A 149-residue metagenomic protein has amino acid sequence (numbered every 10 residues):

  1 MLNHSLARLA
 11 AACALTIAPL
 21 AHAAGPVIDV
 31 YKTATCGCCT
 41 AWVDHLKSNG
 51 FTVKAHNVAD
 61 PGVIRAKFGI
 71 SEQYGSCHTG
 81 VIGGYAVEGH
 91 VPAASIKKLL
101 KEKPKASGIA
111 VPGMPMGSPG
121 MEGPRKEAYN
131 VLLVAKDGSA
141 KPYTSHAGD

Functional and structural regions predicted by a protein language model:
M1-A10: Bacterial N-terminal signal peptides that target proteins for export
A18-L20: N-terminal signal peptide c-region/cleavage motif recognized by signal peptidases
A23-N49: Local sequence-structure signature of Cys/Sec-based thiol-disulfide redox active-site neighborhoods
V27-I28, F51-V53, G83-A86: Short active-site oxyanion
T35, W42, N57-D60, P92-I96: Stable alpha-helical elements in mature extracytoplasmic
V43-V63: Conserved helix-turn-beta segment immediately C-terminal to the redox Cys motif in thioredoxin-like folds
K67-D149: Thiol/selenol-based redox catalytic cores and closely related redox-interacting motifs
